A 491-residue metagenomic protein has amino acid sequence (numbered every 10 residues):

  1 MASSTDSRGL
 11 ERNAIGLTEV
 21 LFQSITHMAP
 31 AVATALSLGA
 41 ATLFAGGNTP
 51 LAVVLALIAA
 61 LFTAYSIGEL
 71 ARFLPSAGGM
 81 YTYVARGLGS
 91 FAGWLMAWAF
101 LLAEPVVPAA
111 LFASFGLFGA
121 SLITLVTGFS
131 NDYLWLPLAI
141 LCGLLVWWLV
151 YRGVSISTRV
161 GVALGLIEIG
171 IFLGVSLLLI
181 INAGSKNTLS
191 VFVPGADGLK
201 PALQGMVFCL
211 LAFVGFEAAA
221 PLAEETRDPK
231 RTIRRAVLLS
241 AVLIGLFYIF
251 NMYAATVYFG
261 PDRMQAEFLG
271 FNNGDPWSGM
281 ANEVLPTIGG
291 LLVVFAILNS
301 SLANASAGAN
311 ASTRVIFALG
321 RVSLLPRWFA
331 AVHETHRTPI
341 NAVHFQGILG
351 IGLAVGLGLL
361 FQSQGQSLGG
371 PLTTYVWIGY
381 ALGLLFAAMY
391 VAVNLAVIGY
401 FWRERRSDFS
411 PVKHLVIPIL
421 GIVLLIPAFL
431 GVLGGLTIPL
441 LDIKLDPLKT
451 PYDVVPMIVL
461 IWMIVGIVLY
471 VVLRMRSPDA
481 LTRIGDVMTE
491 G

Functional and structural regions predicted by a protein language model:
M1-G39, L43-N48, A60-Y65, L189-V193 (+2 more regions): Membrane-interface "cap" regions at the ends of multi-pass membrane proteins
M1-L17, N394-I417, G435-G491: Terminal cytosolic tails of multi-pass membrane transporters, especially the segment immediately following the final
D6-E11, P50, V126-L134, V162-F295: Helix-loop-helix junctions that connect adjacent transmembrane segments in multi-pass membrane transporters
I15, L134-A183, A196-D197, A236-I244 (+6 more regions): Membrane-interface loop-to-helix entry segments
L36-A40, A52, L61-G143, W148-Y151 (+3 more regions): Hydrophobic transmembrane alpha-helices that form the core helical bundles of multi-pass secondary transporters
A40-P50, L122-D132, V154-L164, L285 (+4 more regions): Transmembrane helix-loop boundary segments of multi-pass membrane transporters
S76, A99-S114, F213, A218-T226 (+3 more regions): Membrane-helix boundary/coupling elements in multi-pass transport proteins
T82-Y83, G89, S121-V126, A236-S306 (+1 more regions): TM-loop-TM module centered on a large, flexible mid-protein loop between adjacent transmembrane helices in multi-pass
